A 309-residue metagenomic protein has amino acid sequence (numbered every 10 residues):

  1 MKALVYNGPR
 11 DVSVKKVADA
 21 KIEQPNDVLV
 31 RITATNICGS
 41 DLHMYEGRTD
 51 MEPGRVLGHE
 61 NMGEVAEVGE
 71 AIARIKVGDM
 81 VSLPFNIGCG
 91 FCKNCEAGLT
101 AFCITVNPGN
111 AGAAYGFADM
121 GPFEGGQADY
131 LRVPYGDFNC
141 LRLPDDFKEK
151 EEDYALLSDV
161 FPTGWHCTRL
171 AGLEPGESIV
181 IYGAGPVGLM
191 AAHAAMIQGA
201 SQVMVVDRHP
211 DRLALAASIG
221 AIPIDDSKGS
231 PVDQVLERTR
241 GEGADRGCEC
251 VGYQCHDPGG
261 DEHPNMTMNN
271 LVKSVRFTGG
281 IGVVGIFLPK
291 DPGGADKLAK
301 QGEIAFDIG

Functional and structural regions predicted by a protein language model:
L4, M62, S82, V180 (+2 more regions): Structural detector of well-ordered beta-strand residues that form the stable sheet scaffold of enzyme domains
A18-T35, E46-E96, A101, P122-E124 (+1 more regions): Glycine-rich beta-strand-centered segment in the early N-terminal region that forms part of a ligand/cofactor-binding
S40-Y45: Cytochrome P450 core scaffold surrounding the K-helix E-X-X-R motif and the conserved "meander" helix-loop region
M51, V106-M120: Short cysteine/histidine-rich metal-coordination sites, predominantly Zn2+-binding motifs
R74-V77, P175, F277: Short, flexible surface segments
M80, D129, C140-G229, D233 (+1 more regions): Mid-domain Rossmann-like dinucleotide-binding core that forms the NAD(H)/NADP(H) cofactor-binding site
E124-G136: A structural motif shared across PLP-dependent enzymes of the aminotransferase-like
A171-L173, A214, I219-G309: Glycine-rich cofactor phosphate-binding loops and adjacent beta1-alpha1 units of small-molecule cofactor enzyme domains
